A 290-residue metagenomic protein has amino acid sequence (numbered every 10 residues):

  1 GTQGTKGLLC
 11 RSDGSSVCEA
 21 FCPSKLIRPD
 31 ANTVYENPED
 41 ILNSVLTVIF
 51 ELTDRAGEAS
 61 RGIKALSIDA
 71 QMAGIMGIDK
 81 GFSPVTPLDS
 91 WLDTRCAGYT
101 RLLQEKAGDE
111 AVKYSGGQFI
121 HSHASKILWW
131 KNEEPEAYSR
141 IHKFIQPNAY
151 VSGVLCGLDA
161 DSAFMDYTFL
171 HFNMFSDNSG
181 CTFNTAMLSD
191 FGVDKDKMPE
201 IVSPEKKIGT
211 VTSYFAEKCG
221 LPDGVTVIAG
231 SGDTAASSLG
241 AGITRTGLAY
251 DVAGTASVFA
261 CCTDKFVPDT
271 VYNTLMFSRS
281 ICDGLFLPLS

Functional and structural regions predicted by a protein language model:
G1-T86, A216-E217, L221-A229: N-terminal glycine/serine-rich phosphate-binding loop of ATP-dependent small-molecule kinases, especially carbohydrate
Q3, G62, D69-Q71, H123 (+3 more regions): Short, basic and Ser/Thr-rich N-terminal targeting/leader segments
C18-F21, G98, P204-K218, C262-M276: Acidic-glycine-rich active-site phosphate/pyrophosphate-binding loop
T33, I41-L46, W91, Q118 (+2 more regions): Tryptophan-centric aromatic hotspots in well-structured domains and transmembrane helices
L42-L46, F50, A97, R101 (+1 more regions): Generic alpha-helical structural signal
D69-G74, P204-K206, A253-A256: Glycine-rich beta-strand-to-loop/alpha-helix junction loops that act as flexible
I75-K80, P84-R101, I141, I145-N184 (+1 more regions): Glycine-rich phosphate-binding loop of actin/hexokinase-like ATP-binding domains
E110-S231: Gly/Ser/Thr-rich active-site cleft segment
